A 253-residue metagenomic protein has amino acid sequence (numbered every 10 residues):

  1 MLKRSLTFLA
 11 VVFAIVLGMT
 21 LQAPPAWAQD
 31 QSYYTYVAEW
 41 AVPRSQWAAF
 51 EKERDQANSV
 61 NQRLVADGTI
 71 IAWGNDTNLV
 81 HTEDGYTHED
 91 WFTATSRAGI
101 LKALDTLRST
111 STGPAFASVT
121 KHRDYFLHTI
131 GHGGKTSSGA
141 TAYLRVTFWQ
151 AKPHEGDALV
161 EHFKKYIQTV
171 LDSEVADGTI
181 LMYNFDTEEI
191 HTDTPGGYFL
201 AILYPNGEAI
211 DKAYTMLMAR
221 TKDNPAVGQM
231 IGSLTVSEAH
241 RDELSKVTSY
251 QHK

Functional and structural regions predicted by a protein language model:
M1-S5: N-terminal secretory signal peptides that target proteins for export/translocation
L6, M19, G232-L234: Intrinsically disordered/low-complexity terminal segments and short unstructured peptides
L6-V16: Sec-dependent N-terminal signal peptides
I15-P25: C-terminal segment of classical bacterial N-terminal signal peptides
P25-S109, P114-K253: Short S/T/G/P-rich N-terminal loop/turn motif that feeds into the first structured element of a domain
